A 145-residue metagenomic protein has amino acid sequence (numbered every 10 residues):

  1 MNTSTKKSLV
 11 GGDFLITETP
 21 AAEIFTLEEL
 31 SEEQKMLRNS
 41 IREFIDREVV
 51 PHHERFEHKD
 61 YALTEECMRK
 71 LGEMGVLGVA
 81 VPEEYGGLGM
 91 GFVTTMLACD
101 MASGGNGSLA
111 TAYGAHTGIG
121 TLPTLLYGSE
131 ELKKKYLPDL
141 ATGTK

Functional and structural regions predicted by a protein language model:
M1-E33: Intrinsic disorder at enzyme termini
K6-S8, M36-N39, G105-G107: A ubiquitous short alpha-helical element
E28-H52: Mature N-terminal segment immediately following signal peptide/propeptide cleavage in secreted/periplasmic
E43, E48-K145: Glycine-rich flavin
